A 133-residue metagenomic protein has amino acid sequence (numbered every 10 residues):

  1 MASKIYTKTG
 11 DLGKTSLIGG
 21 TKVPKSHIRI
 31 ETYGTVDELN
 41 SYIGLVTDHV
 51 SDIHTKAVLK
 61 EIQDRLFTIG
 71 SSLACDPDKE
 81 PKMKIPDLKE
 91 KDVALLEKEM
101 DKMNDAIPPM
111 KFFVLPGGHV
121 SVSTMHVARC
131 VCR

Functional and structural regions predicted by a protein language model:
M1-R133: Phosphate/pyrophosphate-binding loop motifs in nucleotide- or prenyl diphosphate-using proteins
